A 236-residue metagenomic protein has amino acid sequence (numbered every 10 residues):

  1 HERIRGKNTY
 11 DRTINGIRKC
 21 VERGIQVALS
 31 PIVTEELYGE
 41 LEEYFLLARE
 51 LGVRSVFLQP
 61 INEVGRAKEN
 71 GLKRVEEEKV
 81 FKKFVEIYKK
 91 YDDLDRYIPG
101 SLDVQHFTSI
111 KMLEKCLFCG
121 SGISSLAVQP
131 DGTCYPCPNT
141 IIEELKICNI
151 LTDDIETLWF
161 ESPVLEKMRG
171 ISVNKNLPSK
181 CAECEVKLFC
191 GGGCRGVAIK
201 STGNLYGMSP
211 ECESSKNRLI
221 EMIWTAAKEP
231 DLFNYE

Functional and structural regions predicted by a protein language model:
H1-E2, R195: A short local structural element in Rossmann-fold oxidoreductases
E2-Y135, N139-I150: Radical SAM enzyme [4Fe-4S]-AdoMet core and its adjacent flexible, acidic and glycine-rich loops/tails across
N139-E236: Flexible mid-to-C-terminal extensions adjoining Fe-S/redox cofactors in radical SAM and related proteins
